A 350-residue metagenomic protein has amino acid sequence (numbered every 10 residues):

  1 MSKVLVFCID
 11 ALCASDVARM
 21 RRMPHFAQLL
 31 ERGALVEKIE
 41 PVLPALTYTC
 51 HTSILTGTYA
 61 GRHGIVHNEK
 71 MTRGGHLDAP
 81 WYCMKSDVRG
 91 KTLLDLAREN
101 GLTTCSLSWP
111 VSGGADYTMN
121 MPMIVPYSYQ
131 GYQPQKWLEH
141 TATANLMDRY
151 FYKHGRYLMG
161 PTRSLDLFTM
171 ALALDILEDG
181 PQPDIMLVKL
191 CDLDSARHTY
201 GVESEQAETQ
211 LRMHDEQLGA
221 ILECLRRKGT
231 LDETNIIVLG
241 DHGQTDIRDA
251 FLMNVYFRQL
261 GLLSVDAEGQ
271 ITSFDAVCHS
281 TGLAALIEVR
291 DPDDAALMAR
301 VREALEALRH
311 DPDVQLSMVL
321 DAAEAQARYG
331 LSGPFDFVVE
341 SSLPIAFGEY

Functional and structural regions predicted by a protein language model:
S2-S15, Q28-L29, I54, A97 (+6 more regions): Beta-strand elements within well-structured catalytic alpha/beta cores of enzymes that handle phosphate/sulfate esters
I9-A11, V36-E37, T47-C50, E69-Y82: Glycine-/proline-rich flexible loop or hinge segments
A14-D16, Y48, S112-M119, D194-H198 (+3 more regions): Short catalytic/ligand-binding loop motif for oxyanion handling, primarily in non-cytosolic enzymes, centered on
V17-G61, C105: Short, structured active-site-proximal loop/turn typified by the sulfatase FGly-forming signature C/S-X-P-X-R
R21-P24, M121-M123, G201-E205, F251-Y256: Short secondary-structure boundary/capping segments
Y59-G201, E303-H310, G348: His/Asp/Glu-rich, glycine-adjacent segments that coordinate divalent cations and/or stabilize oxyanion chemistry on
K70, G75-S86, G90, A220-I221 (+1 more regions): Secreted, luminal/periplasmic, and some membrane-associated catalytic domains that remodel anionic oxygen-ester
L165, T199-H214, T245-R248, H279 (+1 more regions): Short, contiguous, pocket-lining structural segments that sit at or immediately flank catalytic/ligand-binding sites
